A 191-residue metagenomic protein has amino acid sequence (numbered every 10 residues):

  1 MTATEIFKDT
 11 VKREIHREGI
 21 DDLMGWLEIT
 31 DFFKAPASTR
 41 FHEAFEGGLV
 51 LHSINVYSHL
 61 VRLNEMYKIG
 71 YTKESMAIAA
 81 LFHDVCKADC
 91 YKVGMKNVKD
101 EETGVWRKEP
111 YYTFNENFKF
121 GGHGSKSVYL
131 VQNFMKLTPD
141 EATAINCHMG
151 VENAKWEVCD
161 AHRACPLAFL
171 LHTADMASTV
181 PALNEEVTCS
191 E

Functional and structural regions predicted by a protein language model:
M1-A35: Non-catalytic interface/linker regions that flank or bridge core catalytic/transmembrane domains
A3-T4, L49, S53: Generic structural signal for well-ordered, non-membrane alpha-helical segments in soluble metabolic enzymes
I6-T10, H59, K126-L130: A general alpha-helix detector
W26-F33, H59, L63-M66, G122: Generic N-terminal helix/loop capping motif
A37-F45, L51, L63-V187: Divalent metal-dependent catalytic cores for phosphoryl transfer on phosphate-bearing substrates
S190-E191: Short acidic DE-rich linear segments
